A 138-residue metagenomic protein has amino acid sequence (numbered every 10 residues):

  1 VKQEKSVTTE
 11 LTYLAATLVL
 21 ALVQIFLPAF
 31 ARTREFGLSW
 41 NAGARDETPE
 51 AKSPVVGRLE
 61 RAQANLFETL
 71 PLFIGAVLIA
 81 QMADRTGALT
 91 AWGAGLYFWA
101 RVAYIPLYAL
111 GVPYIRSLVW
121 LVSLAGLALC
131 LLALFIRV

Functional and structural regions predicted by a protein language model:
V1-S6: Short, Lys/Arg-enriched N-terminal segments with co-localized hydrophobic residues within the first ~10-30 amino acids
V7-R45: N-terminal signal-anchor transmembrane alpha helix
A16-V19, Q63, G95-W99, L118 (+1 more regions): Hydrophobic residues within alpha-helical transmembrane segments of multi-pass solute transporters/permease subunits
L20, Q24-L27, A100-Y104, S123-C130: Membrane-embedded alpha-helical transmembrane segments of multi-pass integral membrane proteins
A64-V77: Core segments of transmembrane alpha-helices that mediate helix-helix packing or line hydrophobic substrate/ligand
G87-Y97: Structural signature of hydrophobic alpha-helical transmembrane segments
A103-A125: Interfacial loop-to-transmembrane junctions
C130-V138: Juxtamembrane boundary at the C-terminal end of a transmembrane helix
